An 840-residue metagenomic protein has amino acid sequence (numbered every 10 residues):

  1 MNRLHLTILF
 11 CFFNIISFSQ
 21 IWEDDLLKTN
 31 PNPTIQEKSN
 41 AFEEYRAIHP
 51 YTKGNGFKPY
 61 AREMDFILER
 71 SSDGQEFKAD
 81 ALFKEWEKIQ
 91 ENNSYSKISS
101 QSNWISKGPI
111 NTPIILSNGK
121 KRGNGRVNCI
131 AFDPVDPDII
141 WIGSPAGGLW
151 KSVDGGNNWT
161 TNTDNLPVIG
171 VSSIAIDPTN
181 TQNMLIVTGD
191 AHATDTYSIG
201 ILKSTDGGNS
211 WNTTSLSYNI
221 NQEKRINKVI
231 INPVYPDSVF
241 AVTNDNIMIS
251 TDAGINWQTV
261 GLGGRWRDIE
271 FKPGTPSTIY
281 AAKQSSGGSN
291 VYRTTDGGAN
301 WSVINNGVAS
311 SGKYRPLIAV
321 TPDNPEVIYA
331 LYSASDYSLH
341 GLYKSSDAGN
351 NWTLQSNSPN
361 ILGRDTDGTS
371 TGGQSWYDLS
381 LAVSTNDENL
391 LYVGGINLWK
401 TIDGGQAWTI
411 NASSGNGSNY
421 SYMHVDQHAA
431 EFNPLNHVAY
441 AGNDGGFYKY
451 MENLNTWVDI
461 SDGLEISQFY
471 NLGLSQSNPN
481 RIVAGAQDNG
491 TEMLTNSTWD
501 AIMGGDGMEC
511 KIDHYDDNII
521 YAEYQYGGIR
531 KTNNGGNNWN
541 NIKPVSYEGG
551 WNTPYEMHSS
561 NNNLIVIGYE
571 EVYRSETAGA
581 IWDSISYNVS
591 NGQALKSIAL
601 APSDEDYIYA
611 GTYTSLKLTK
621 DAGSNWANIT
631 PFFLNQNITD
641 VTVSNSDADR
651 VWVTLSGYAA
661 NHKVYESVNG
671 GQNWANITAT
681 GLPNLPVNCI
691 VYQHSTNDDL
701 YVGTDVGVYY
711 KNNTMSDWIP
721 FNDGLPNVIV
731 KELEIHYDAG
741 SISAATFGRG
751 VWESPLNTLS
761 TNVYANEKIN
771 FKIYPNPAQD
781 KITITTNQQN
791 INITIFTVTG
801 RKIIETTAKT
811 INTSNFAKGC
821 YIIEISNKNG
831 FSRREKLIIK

Functional and structural regions predicted by a protein language model:
M1, L6-L9, W266: Extracellular attachment fibers and their assembly/anchoring modules in secreted or virion-surface proteins
L4-L6, Y764-K840: C-terminal outer-membrane/trafficking sorting elements
F10-F18: Hydrophobic h-region of N-terminal signal peptides that target proteins for export in Gram-negative bacteria
F13-N14, W211, W718, N787 (+1 more regions): Single-residue recognition of alpha-helix boundary sites
W22-T758: Beta-propeller blade termini and top-face loops
